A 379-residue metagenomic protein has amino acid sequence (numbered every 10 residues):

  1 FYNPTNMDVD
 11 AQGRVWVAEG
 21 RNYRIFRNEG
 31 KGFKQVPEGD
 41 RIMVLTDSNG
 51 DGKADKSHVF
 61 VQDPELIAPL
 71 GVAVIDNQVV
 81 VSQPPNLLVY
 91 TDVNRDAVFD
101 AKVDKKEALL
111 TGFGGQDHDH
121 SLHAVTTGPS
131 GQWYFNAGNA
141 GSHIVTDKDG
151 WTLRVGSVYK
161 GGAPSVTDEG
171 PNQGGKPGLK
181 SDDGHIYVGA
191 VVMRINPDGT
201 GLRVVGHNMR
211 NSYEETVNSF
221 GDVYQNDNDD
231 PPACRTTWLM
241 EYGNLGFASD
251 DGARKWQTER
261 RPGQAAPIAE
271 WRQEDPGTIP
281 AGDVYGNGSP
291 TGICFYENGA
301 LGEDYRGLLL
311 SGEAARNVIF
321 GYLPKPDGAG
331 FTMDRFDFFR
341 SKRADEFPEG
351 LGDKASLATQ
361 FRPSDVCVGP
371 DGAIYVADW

Functional and structural regions predicted by a protein language model:
F1-W379: Beta-propeller domains with acidic blade repeats across secreted/periplasmic ectodomains and cytosolic WD/CNH propellers
